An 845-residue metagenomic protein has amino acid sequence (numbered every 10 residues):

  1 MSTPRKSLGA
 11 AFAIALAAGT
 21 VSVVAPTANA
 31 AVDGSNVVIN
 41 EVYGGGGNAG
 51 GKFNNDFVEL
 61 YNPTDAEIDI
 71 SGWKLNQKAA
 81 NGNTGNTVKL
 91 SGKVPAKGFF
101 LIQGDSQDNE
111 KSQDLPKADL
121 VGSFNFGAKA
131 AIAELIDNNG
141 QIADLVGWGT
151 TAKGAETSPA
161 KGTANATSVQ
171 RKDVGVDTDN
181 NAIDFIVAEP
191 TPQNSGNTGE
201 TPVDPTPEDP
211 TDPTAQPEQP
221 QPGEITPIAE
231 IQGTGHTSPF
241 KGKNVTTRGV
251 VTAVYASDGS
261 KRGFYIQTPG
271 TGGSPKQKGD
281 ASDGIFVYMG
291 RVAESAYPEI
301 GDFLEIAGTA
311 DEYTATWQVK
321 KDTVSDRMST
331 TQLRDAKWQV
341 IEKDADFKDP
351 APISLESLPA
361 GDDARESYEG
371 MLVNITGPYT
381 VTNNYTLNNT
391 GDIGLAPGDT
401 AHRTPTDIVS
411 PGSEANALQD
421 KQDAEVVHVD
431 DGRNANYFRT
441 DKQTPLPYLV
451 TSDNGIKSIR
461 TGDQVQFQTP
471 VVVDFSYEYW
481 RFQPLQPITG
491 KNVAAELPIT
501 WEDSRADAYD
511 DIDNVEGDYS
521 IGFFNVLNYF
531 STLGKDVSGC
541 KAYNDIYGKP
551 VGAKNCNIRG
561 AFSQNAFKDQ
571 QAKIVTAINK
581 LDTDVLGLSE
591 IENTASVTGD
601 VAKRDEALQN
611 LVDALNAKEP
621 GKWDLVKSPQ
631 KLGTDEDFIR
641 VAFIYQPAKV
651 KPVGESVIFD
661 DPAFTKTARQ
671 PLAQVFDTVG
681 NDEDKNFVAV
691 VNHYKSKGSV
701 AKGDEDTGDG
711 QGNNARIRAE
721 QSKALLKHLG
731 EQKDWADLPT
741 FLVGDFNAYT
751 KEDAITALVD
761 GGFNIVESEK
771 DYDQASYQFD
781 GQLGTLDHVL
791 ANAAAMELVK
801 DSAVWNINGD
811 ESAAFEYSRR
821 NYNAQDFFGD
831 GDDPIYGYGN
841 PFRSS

Functional and structural regions predicted by a protein language model:
M1-A30: Secretory targeting and sorting signals
S22, A28-S168, K172-N181, E224-G233 (+2 more regions): Activation on beta-sandwich/Ig-like modules and their edge loops
A49-L60, E110-S123, A160-G162, T178-P190 (+4 more regions): Short, polar loop/linker segments at the starts of domains and inter-domain junctions
K52, V187-P207, D212-V551, P662-F664 (+4 more regions): Extended non-catalytic accessory segments flanking core domains
F53-N55, I70, P95, A128-A130 (+9 more regions): Short, solvent-exposed loop/turn segments at the edges of secondary structure
A66-N76, S260-R262, T382-D392, V653 (+2 more regions): Short, hydrophobic/aromatic beta-strand segments
T151-G154, G162-A164, D179, A296 (+3 more regions): Divalent cation-coordinating acidic motifs and surrounding scaffolds that mediate Ca2+/Mg2+/Mn2+/Zn2+-dependent binding
T167-T201: Extracellular low-complexity, O-glycosylation-prone Ser/Thr/Pro/Gly-rich "stalks" and linkers flanking catalytic
